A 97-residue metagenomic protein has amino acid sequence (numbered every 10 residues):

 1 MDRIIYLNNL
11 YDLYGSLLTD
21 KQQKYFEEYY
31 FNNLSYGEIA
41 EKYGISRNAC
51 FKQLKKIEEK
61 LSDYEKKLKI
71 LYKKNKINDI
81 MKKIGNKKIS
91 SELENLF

Functional and structural regions predicted by a protein language model:
R3-G15: Short, Lys/Arg-enriched N-terminal segment that forms or immediately precedes the first helix of a structured domain
D20-N32: Short amphipathic alpha helix immediately N-terminal
S35, S46-A49: Helix-turn-helix DNA-binding motif, specifically the short coil turn and the N-cap/start of the second
E38-Y43: Short alpha-helical "recognition helix" segments of helix-turn-helix
E58-E65: C-terminal flanking helix
K69-I89: Intrinsically disordered, low-complexity basic tails/linkers immediately adjacent to helix-turn-helix/homeobox/MYB/SANT
N86, E92-F97: Amphipathic heptad-repeat alpha-helical coiled-coil/stalk segments that mediate oligomerization, filament/stalk
